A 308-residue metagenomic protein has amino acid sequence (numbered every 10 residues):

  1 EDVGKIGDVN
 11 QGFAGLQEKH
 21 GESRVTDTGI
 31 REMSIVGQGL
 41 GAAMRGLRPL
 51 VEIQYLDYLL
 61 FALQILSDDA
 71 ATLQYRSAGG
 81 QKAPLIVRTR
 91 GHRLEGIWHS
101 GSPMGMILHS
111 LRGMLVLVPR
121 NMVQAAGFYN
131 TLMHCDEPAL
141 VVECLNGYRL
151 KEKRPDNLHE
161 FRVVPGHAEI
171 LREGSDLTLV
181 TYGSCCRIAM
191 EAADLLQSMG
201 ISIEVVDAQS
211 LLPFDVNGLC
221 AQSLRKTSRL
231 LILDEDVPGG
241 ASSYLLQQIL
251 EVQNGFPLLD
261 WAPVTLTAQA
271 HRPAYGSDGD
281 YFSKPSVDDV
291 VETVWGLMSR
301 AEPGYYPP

Functional and structural regions predicted by a protein language model:
E1-V142, N146-G147, E152, Y305-P308: Thiamine diphosphate
D2-V3, V9-K19, Q81-A83, L145-P308: Thiamine diphosphate
